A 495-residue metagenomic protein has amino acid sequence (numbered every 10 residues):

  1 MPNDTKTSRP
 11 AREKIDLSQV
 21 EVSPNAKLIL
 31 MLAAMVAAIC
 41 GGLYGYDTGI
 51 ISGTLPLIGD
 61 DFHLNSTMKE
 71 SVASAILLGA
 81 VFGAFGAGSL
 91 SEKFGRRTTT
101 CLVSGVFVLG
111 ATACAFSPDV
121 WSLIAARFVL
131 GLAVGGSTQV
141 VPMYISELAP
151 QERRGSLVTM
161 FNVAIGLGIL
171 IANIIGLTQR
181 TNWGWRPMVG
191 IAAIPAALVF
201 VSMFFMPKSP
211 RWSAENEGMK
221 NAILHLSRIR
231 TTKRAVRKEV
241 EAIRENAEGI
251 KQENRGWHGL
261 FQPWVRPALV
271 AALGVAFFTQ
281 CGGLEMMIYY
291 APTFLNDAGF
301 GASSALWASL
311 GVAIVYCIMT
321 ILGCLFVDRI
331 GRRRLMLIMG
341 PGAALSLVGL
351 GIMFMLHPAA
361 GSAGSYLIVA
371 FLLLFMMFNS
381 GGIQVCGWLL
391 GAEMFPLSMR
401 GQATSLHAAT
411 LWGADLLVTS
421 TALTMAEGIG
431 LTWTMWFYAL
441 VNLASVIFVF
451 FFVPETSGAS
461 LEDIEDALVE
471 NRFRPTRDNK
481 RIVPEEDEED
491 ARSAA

Functional and structural regions predicted by a protein language model:
P2-S227, E248-A495: Alpha-helical transmembrane bundle of multi-pass membrane proteins
S227-K233: Short helix/loop segments within enzyme catalytic domains that coordinate or immediately flank catalytic cofactors
K233-E248: Short, well-structured alpha-helical segments
